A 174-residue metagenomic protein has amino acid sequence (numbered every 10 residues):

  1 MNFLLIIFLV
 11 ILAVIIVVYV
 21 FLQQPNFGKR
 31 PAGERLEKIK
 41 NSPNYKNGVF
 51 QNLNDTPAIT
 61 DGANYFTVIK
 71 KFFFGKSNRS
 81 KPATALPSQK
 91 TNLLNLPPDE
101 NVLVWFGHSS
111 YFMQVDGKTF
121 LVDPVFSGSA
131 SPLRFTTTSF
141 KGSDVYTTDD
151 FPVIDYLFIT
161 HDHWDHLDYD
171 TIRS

Functional and structural regions predicted by a protein language model:
N2-T137: Metallo-beta-lactamase
F135-S174: Active-site metal-binding motif and surrounding structural segment of the metallo-beta-lactamase
